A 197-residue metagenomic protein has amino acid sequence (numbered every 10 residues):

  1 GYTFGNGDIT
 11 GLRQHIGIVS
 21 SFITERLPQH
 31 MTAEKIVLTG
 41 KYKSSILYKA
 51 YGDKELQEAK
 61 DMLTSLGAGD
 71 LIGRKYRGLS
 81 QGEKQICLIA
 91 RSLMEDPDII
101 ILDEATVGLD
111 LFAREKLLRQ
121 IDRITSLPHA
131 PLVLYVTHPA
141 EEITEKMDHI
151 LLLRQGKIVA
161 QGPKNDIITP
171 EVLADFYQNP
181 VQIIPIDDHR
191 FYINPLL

Functional and structural regions predicted by a protein language model:
G1-G11: ABC ATPase NBD Q-loop/coupling interface
L38, D53-L71: Conserved ABC ATPase "signature" region
K75-L79: Conserved ABC ATPase signature
I100-E104: Catalytic Walker B motif of ABC-type/P-loop ATPase nucleotide-binding domains
T137-H138: H-loop/switch region of ABC-family ATPase nucleotide-binding domains
F176-L197: ABC ATPase nucleotide-binding domains
